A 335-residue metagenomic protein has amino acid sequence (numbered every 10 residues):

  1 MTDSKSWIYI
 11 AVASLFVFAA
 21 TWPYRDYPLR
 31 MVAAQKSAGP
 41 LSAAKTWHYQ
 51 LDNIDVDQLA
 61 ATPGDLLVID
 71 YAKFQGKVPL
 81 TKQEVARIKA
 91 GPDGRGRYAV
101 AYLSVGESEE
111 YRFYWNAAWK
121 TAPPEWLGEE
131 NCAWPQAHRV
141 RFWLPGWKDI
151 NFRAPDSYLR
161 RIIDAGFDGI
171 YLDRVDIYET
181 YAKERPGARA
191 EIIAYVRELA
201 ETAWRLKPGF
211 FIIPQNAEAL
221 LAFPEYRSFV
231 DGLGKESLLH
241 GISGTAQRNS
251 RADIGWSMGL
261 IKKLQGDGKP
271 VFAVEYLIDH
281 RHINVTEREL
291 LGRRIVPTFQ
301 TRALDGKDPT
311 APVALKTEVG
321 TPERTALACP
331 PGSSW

Functional and structural regions predicted by a protein language model:
M1-A13: N-terminal Sec-pathway targeting helices
I10, S14-D26: Hydrophobic alpha-helical membrane-insertion segments, chiefly the h-region of N-terminal signal peptides
T21-W335: Glycan-processing catalytic domains of CAZymes
